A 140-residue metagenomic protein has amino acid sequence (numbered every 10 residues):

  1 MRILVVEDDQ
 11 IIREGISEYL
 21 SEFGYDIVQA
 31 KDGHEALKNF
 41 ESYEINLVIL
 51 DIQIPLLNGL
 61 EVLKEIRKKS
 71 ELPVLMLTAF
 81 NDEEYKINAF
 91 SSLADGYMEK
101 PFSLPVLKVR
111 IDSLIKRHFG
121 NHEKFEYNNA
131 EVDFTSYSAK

Functional and structural regions predicted by a protein language model:
M1-H118: N-terminal/domain-start alpha-helical segments
R2, D112-K140: Short, Lys/Arg-enriched segments at the junction into DNA-binding effector domains of transcriptional regulators
